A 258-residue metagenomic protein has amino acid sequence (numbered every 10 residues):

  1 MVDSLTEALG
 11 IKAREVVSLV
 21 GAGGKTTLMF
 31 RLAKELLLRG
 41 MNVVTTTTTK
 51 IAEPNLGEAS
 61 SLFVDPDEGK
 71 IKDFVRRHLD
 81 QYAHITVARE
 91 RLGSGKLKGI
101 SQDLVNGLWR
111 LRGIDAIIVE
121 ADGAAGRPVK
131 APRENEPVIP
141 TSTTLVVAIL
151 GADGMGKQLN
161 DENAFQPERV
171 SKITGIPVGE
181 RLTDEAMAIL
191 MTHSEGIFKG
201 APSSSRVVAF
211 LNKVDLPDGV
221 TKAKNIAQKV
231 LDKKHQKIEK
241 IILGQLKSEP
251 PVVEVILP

Functional and structural regions predicted by a protein language model:
V2-R39: Walker A (P-loop) phosphate-binding motif
L19, V44-T47, T86-R89, A116-A121 (+3 more regions): General beta-strand structural signal in soluble alpha/beta enzymes
A33-R89, G95: N-terminal phosphate/diphosphate-binding loop that engages ATP/GTP or pyrophosphate donors across diverse enzyme folds
D80, V87-A131: Phosphate-binding/switch loop-helix module in NTP-utilizing enzymes
A121-D122, G151-A152, K172-L182, I197 (+2 more regions): G-domain G4 guanine-recognition motif of GTPases
R133-M155, P167-G175: Inter-motif core of Ras-like GTPase G domains
R181-A201, K222-L231: A short, acidic, amphipathic alpha-helical segment used as a generic capping/interface helix at domain edges
K222-P258: Canonical P-loop GTPase G-domain recognition
